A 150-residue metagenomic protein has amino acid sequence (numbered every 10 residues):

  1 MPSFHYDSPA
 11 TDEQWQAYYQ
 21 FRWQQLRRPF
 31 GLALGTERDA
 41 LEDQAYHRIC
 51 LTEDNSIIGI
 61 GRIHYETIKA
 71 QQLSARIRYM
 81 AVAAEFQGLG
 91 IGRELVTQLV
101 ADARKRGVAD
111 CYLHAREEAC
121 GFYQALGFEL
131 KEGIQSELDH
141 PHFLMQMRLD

Functional and structural regions predicted by a protein language model:
M1-E13: Conserved N-terminal entry element of GNAT/NAT acetyltransferase domains
Q20-E53, I57: Active-site rim helix/loop that mediates acceptor-substrate recognition in acyltransferases
E42-Q44, Q71, E137-P141: Short acidic/glycine-enriched loop/turn segments that link adjacent beta-strands
I49, S56-E66, S74-A81: Conserved beta-strand in the GNAT
R78, E85-Q87, F122-A125: Acidic/histidine-enriched, beta-strand-rich ligand/metal-binding domains
V82, G88-A101: Conserved acetyl-CoA-binding loop-helix of GNAT-fold acetyltransferases
V96, A103-R116: Conserved GNAT acetyl-CoA-binding A-motif
Y112-H114, Q124, E129-L144: Conserved catalytic-core motifs of GNAT/GCN5-like acyltransferases
